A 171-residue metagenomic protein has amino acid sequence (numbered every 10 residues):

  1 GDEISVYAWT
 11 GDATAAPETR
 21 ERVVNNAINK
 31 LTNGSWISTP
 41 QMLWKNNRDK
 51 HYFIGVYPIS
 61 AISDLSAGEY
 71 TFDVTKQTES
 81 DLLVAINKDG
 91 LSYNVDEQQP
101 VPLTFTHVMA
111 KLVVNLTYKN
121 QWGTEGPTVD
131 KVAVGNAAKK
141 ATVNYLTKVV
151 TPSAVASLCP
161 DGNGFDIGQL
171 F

Functional and structural regions predicted by a protein language model:
G1-G135, S157, D166-F171: Short, low-hydrophobicity acidic/polar segments
V134, K139-K140, N144: Acidic/histidine-enriched alpha-helical segments
T142-F171: Intrinsically disordered, low-complexity terminal/linker regions enriched in Pro/Ser/Gly and acidic residues
